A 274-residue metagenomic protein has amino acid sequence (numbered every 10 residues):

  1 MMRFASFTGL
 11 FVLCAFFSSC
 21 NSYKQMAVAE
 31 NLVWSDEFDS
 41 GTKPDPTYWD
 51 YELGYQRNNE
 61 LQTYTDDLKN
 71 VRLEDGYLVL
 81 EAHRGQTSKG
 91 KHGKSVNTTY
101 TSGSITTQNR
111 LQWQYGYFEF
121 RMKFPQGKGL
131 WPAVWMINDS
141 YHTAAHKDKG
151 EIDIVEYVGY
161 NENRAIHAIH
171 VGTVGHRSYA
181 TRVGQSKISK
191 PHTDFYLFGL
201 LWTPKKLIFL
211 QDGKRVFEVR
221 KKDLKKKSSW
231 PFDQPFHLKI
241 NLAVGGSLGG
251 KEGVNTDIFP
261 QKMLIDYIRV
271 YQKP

Functional and structural regions predicted by a protein language model:
M1-A27: Bacterial Sec-dependent N-terminal signal peptides
N21-P274: GH16 jelly-roll
